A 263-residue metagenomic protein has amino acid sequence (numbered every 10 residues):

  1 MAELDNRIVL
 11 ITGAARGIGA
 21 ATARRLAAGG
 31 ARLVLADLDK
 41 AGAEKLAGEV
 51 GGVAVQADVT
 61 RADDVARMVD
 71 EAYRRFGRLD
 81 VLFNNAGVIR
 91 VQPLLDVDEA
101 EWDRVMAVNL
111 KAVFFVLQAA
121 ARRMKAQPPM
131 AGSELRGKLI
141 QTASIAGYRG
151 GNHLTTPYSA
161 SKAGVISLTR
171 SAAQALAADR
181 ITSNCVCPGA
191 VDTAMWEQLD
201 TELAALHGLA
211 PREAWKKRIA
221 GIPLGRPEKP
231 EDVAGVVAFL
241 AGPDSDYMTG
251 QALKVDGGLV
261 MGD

Functional and structural regions predicted by a protein language model:
P93-L94, E101-D103, R218: Substrate-binding pocket helix/loop in short-chain dehydrogenase/reductase
V97, G150-S159, S171: Active-site loop-to-helix junction immediately N-terminal to the catalytic Tyr of the SDR YXXXK motif in Rossmann-fold
L117, S161, T169: Active-site helix of classical SDR
R122, Q174-A175, D246: Alpha-helical segment proximal to the catalytic Tyr-Lys
S144: Residue(s) in the substrate-gating loop at a strand-loop-helix junction that position the organic substrate next
A177, T182, M248-G250: Short, small/polar-rich loop/turn modules that mediate ligand/substrate recognition or access, typified
V237-A238, D244, T249-D263: Short C-terminal tail/terminal secondary-structure segment of NAD(P)H-dependent dehydrogenase/reductase domains
